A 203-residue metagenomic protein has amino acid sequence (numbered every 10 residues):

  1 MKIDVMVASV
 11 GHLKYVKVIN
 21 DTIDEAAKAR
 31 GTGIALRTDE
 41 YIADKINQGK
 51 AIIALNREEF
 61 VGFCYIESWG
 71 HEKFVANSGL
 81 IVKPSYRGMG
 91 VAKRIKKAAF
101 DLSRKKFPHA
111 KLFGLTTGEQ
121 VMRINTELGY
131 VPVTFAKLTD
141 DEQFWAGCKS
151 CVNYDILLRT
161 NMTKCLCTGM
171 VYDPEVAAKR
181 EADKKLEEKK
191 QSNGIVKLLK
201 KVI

Functional and structural regions predicted by a protein language model:
K2, R104-I203: Terminal substrate-recognition subdomain of acyl/acetyltransferases
K2-I19: A short beta-loop-alpha structural element at the N-terminal edge of CoA-dependent acyl/N-acetyltransferase catalytic
G11, R37, T116-T117: Short beta->alpha linker loops
N20-P84: A conserved beta-strand-loop-helix scaffold within acyl/acetyltransferase catalytic domains
G49, F63, V91, H109 (+1 more regions): Extracellular structured ligand-interaction cores
V82, G88-S103, L112-G114: Conserved acetyl-CoA-binding loop-helix of GNAT-fold acetyltransferases
